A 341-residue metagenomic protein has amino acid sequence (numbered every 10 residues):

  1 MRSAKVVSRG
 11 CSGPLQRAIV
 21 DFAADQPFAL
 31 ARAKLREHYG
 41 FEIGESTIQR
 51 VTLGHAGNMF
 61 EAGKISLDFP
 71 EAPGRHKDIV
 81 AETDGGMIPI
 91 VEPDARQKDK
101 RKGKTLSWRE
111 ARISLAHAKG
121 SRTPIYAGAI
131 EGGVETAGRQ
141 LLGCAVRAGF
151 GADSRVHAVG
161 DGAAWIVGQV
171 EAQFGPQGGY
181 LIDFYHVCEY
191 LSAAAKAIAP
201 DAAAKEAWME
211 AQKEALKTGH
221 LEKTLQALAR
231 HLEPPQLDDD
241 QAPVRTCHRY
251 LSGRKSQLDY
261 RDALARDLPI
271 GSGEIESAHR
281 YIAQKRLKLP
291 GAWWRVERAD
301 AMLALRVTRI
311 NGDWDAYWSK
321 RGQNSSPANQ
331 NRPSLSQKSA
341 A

Functional and structural regions predicted by a protein language model:
M1-A341: Catalytic center-proximal scaffold of phosphoryl-transfer enzymes
